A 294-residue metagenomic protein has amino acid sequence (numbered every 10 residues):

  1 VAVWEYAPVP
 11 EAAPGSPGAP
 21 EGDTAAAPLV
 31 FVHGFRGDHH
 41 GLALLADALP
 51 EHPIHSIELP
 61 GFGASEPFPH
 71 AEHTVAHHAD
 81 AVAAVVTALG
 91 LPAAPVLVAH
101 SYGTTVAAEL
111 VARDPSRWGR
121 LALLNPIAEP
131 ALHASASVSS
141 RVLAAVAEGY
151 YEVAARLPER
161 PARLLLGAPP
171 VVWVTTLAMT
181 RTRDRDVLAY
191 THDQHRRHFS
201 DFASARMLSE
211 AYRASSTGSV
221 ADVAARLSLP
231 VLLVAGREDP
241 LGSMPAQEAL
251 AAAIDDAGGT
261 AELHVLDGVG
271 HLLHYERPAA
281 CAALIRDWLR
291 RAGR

Functional and structural regions predicted by a protein language model:
A2-P10, G15-P67: Conserved HGGG/HGGXW glycine-rich cap/lid loop of the alpha/beta-hydrolase fold
W4-A12, H55-Y102, A112-D114, V138-S140 (+1 more regions): Active-site loop/oxyanion-hole signature of alpha/beta-hydrolase fold enzymes
H33-F35, A99-T104, G236: Conserved alpha/beta-hydrolase "nucleophile elbow" surrounding the catalytic nucleophile
A112, W118-R160: Flexible "cap/lid" loop of the alpha/beta hydrolase fold
L132, E159-R226: Conserved alpha/beta-hydrolase catalytic His-Asp/Glu region
L227, L233-A235, D239: Short beta-strand/loop motif that positions the catalytic acidic residue of the alpha/beta-hydrolase fold
P240-A246: Conserved alpha/beta-hydrolase "acid-adjacent" motif
L241, V269-P278, A282: Catalytic histidine-centered segment of alpha/beta-hydrolase-like enzymes
